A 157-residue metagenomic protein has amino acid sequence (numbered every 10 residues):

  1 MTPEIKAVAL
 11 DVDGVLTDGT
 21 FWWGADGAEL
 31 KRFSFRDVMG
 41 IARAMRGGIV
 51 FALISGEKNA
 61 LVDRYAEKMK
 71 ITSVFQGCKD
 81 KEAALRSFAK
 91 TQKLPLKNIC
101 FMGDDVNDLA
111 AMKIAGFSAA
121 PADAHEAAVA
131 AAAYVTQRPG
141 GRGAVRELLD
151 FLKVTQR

Functional and structural regions predicted by a protein language model:
M1-E82: Alpha-helical substrate-recognition element adjacent to the catalytic core
L30-K31, K68-M69, E82-R157: Mg2+-dependent phosphoryl-transfer enzymes with acidic/Ser/Thr/Gly-rich catalytic loops
